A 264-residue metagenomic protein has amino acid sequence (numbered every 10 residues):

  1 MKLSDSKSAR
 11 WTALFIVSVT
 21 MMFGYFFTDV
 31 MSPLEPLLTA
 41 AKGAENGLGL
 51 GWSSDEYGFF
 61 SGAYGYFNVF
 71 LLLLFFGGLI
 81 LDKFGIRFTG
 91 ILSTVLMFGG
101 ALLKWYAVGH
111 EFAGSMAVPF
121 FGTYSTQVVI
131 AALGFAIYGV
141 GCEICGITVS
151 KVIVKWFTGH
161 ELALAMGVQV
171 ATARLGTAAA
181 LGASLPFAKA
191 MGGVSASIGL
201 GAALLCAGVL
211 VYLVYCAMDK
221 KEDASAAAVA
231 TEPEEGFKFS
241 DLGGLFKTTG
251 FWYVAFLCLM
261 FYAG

Functional and structural regions predicted by a protein language model:
M1-S6, E222-V254: Juxtamembrane intracellular "pre-TM" segments in multi-pass secondary transporters
T12-A44, S54: Extracytoplasmic
G62-L79: Central cavity-lining transmembrane alpha-helices of secondary-active solute carriers, predominantly the Major
V95-T123: C-terminal ends and interior cores of transmembrane alpha-helices in multi-pass membrane transporters/permeases
V128, G134-T172: Cytoplasmic helix-loop-helix junction between adjacent transmembrane helices in 12-TM secondary transporters
A163-K189: Glycine-rich segments within core transmembrane alpha-helices of 12-TM secondary carriers
S195-Y215: Symmetry-related core transmembrane helices of the 12-TM Major Facilitator Superfamily/SLC fold
